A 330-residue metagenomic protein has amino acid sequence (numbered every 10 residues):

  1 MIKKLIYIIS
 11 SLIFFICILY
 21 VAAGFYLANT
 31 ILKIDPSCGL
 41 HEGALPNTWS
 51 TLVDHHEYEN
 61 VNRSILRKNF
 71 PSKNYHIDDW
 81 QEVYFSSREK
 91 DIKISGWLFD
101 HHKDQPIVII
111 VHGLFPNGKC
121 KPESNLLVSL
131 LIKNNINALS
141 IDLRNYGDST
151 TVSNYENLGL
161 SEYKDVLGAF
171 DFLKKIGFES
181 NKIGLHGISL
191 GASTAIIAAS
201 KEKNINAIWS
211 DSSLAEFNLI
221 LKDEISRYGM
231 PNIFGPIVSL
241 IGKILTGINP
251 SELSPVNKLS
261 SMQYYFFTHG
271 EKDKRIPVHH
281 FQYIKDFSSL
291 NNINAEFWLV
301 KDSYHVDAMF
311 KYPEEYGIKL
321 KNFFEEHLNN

Functional and structural regions predicted by a protein language model:
M1-K73: N-terminal targeting or regulatory segments adjacent to alpha/beta-hydrolase or S9 domains
Y58-K103: N-terminal cap/lid segment of alpha/beta-hydrolase-fold proteins
V128-T150: Conserved alpha/beta-hydrolase
E156-G177: Alpha/beta-hydrolase active-site loop
I197-I248, Q263: Hydrolase active-site cap/lid region
L259-M262, F266-H269, D273: Short beta-strand/loop motif that positions the catalytic acidic residue of the alpha/beta-hydrolase fold
K274-H280: Conserved alpha/beta-hydrolase "acid-adjacent" motif
Q282-N330: C-terminal catalytic histidine-bearing segment of alpha/beta-hydrolase fold enzymes
